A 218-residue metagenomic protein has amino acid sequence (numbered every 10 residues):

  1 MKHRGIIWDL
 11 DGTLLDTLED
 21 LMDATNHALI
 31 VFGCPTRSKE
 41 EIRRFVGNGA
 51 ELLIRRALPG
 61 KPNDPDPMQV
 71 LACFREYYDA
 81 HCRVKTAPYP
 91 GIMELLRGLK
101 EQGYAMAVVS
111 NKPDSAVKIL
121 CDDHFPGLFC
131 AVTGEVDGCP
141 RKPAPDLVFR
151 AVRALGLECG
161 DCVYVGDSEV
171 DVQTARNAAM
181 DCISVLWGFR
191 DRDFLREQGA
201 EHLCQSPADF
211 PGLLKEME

Functional and structural regions predicted by a protein language model:
M1-R4, E40, K100, D114 (+1 more regions): Asp-based, Mg2+/Mn2+-dependent phosphohydrolase catalytic module
K2-E94, E101-Q102, K118: N-terminal helical cap/lid subdomain that shapes the substrate entry/recognition surface in HAD-like hydrolases
I7-D9, V109, V165: Generic enzyme active-site microenvironment
L14, P88, P113, P140-R141: Nucleotide-sugar-dependent glycosyltransferase donor-binding/catalytic pocket residues
D20, G49, Q69, S110-K112 (+2 more regions): A generic alpha-helix signature
M93-L96, R192: Short amphipathic alpha-helical segments and helix-helix/interface helices
A105-A107, D181: Proline-centered loop/turn at the N-terminus of a beta-strand
